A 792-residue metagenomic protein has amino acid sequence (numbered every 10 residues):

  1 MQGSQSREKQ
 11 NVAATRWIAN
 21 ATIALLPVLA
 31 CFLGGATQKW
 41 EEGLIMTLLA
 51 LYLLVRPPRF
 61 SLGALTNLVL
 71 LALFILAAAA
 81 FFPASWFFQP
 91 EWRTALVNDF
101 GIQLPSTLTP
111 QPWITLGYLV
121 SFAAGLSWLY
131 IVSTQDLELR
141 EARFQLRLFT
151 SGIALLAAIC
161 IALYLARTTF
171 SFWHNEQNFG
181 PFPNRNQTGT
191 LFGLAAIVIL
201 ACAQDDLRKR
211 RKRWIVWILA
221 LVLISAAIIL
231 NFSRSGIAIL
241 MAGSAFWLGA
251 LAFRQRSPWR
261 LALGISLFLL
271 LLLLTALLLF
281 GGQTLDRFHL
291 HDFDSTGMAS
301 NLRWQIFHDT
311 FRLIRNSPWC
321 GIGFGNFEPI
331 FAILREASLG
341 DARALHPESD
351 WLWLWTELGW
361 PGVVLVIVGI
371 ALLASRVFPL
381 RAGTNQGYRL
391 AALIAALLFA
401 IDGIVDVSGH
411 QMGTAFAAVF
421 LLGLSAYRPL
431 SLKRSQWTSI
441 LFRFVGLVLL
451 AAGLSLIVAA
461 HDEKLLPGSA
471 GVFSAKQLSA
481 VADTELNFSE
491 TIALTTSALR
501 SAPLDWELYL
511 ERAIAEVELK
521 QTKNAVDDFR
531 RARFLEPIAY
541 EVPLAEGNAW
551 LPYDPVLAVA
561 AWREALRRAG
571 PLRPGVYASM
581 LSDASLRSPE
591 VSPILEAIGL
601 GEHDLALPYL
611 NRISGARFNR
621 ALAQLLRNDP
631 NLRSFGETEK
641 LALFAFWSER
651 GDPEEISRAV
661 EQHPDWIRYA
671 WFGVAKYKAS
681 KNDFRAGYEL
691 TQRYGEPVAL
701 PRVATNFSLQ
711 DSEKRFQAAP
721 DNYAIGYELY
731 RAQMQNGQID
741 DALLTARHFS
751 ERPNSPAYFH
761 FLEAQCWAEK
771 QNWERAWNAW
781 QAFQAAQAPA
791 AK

Functional and structural regions predicted by a protein language model:
Q2-A13, W17-A36, E42-L53, F74-A77 (+3 more regions): Alpha-helical transmembrane segments of multi-pass inner-membrane proteins
F81-T109, L155-T190, V222, A226-I229 (+4 more regions): Membrane-interfacial helix-loop-helix modules of multi-pass inner-membrane proteins that assemble, modify, or transport
P83-W86, Y164-W173, S225-F232, G236-L240 (+4 more regions): A membrane-periplasm/extracellular boundary helix in multi-pass inner-membrane enzymes that assemble envelope glycans
N184, W304-A344, W351-L354, L358-L365: TM-adjacent membrane-interface loops and short helices in multi-pass inner/ER membrane proteins
A460-W666, A675: Soluble catalytic regions of membrane-associated enzymes that act on cell-envelope and secretory-pathway components
G547-Y553, R573-S588, S614, V674-N682 (+3 more regions): TPR/TPR-like alpha-solenoid helical repeat scaffolds
